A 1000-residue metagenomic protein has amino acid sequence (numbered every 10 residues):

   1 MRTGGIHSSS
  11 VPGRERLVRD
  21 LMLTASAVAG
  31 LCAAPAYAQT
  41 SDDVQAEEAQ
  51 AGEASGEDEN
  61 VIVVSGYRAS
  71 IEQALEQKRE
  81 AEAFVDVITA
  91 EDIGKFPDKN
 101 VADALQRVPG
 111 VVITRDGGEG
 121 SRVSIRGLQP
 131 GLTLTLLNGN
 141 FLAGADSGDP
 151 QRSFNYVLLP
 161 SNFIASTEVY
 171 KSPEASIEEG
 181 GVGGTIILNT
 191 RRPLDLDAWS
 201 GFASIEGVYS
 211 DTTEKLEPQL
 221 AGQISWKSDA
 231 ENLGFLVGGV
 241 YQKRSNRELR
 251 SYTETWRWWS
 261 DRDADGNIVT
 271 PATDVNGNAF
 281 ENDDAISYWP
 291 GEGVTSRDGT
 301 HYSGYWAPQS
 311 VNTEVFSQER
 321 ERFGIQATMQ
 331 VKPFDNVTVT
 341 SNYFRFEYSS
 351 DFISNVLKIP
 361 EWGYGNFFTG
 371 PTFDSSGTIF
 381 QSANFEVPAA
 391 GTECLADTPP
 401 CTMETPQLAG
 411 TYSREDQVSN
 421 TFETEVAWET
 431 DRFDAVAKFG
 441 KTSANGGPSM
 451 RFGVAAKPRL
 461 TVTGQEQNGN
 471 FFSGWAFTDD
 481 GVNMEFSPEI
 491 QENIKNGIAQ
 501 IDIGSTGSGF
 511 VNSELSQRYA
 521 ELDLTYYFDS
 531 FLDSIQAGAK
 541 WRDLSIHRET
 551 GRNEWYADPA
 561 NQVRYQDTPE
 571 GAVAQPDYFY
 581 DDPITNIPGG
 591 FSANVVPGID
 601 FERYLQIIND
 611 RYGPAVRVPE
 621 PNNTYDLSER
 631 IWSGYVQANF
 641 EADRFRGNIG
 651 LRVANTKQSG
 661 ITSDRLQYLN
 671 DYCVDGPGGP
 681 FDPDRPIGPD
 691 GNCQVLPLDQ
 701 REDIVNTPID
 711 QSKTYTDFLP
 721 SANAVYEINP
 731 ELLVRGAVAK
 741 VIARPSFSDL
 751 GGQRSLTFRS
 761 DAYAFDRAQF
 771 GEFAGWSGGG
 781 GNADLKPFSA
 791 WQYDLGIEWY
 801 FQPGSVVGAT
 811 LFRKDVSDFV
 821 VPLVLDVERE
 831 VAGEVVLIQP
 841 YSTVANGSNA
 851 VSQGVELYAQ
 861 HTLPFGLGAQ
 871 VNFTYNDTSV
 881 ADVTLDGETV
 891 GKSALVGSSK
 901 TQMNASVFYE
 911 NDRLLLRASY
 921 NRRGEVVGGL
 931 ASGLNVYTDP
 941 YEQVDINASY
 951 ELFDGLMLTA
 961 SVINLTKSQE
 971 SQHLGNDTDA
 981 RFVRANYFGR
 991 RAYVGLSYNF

Functional and structural regions predicted by a protein language model:
V63-F96, P130, N140: N-terminal periplasmic "start-of-domain" segments of outer-membrane beta-barrel proteins
A102-G144: Extracytoplasmic beta-strand/coil segments of soluble accessory domains associated with Gram-negative outer-membrane
S147-S153, N162-V169, S176-E281, W289 (+3 more regions): Outer-membrane beta-barrel translocator/receptor signature
T190, I205-V208, L216-K227, Q242 (+10 more regions): Outer-membrane beta-barrel transmembrane strands
R262-P308, P371-E404, G464-G504, A560-P621 (+3 more regions): Flexible glycine-rich, low-complexity coil/linker segments exposed to the extracellular/periplasmic environment
R735, D749-G751, D761-P840: Membrane-embedded beta-barrel scaffold of Gram-negative outer-membrane proteins
F812-V816, V820, V824-A931, T966: Gram-negative outer-membrane beta-barrel transporters
N921-G929, S949-F1000: C-terminal beta-signal and adjacent terminal beta-strands/loops of Gram-negative outer-membrane beta-barrel proteins
